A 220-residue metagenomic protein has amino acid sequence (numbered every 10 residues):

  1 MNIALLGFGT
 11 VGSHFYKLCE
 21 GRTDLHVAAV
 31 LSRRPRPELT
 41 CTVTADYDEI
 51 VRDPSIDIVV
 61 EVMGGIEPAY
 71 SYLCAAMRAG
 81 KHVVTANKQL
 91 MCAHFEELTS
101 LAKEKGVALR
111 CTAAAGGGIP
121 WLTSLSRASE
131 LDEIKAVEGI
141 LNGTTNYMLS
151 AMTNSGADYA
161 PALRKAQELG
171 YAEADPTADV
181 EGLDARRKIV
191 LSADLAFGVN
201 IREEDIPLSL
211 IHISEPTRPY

Functional and structural regions predicted by a protein language model:
N2-F15: Glycine-rich adenosine-cofactor-binding loop
S13-F15, I66-S71, A86, M91-H94 (+2 more regions): Short glycine/serine/threonine-rich phosphate/pyrophosphate-binding segments that cradle anionic phosphate groups
R22-L39: NAD(P)-binding Rossmann-fold cofactor-contacting core
V43-T44, E61, V84-A86, L109-A113 (+1 more regions): General beta-strand structural signal in soluble alpha/beta enzymes
Y47-I58, V62, I66-A86: Rossmann-fold NAD(P) dinucleotide-binding segment
K88-A115, L122-L125: Rossmann-fold NAD(P)-binding glycine/threonine-rich loop
R127-R187: Conserved anion/nucleotide-ligand pocket segment
I211-Y220: Single conserved hydrophobic/aromatic residue that forms the stacking wall/gate of nucleotide- or nucleobase-binding
